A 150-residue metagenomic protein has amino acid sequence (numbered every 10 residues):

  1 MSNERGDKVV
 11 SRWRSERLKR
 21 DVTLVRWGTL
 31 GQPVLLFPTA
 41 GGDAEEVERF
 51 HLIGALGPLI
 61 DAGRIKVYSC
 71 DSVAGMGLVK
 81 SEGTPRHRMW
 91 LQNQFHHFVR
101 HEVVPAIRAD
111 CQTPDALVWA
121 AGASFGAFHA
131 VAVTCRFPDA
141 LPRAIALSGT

Functional and structural regions predicted by a protein language model:
S2-T150: Non-catalytic cap/lid and distal C-terminal segments of serine-dependent acyl enzymes
